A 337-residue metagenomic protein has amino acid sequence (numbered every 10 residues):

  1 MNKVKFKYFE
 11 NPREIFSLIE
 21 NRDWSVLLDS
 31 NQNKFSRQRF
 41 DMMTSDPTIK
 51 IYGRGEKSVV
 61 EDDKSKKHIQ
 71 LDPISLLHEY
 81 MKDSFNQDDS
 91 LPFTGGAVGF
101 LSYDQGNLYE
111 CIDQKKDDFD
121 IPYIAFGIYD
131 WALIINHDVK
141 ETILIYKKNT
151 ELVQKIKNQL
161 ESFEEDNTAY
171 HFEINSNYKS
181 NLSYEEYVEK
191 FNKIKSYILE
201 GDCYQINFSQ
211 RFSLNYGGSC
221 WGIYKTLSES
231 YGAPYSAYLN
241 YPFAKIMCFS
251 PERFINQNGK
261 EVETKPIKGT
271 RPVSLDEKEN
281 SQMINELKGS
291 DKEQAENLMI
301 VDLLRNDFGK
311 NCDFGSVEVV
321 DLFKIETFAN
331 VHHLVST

Functional and structural regions predicted by a protein language model:
M1-T337: Extended alpha-helical targeting/anchoring segments, especially N-terminal organellar/secretory targeting helices
